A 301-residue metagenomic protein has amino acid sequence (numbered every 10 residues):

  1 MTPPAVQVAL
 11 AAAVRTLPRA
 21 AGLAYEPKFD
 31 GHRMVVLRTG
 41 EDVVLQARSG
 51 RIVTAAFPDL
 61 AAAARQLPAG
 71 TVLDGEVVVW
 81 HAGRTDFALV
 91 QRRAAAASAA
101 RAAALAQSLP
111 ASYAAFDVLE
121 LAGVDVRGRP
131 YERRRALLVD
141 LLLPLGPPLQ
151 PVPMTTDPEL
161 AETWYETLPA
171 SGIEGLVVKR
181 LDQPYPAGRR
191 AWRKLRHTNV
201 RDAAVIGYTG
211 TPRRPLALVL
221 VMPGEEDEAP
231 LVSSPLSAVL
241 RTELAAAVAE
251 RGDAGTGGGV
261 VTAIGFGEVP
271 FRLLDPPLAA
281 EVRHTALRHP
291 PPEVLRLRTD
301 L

Functional and structural regions predicted by a protein language model:
M1-L301: Catalytic cores of nucleic-acid ligases and guanylyltransferases
